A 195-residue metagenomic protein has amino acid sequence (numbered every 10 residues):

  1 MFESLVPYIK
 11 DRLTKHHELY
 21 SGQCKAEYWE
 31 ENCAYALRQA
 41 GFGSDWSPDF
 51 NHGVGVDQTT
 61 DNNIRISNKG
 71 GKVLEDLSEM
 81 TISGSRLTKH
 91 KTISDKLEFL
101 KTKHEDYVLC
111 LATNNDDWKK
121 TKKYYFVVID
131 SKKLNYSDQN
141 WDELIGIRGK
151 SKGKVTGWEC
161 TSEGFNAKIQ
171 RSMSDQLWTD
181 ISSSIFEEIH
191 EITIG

Functional and structural regions predicted by a protein language model:
M1-I64, N68-G195: Nucleic-acid endonuclease domains
